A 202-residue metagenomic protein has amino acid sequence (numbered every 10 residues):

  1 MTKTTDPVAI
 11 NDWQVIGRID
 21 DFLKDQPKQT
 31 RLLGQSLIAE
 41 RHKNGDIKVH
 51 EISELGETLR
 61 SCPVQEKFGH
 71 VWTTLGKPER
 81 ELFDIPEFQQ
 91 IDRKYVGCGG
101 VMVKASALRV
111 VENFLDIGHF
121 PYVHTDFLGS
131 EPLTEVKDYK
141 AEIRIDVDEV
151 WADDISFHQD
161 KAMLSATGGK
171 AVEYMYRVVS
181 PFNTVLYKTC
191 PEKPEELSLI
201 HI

Functional and structural regions predicted by a protein language model:
M1-E51, E57-G69, T73-P78: N-terminal pre-ligand scaffold of iron-sulfur
L32, K43-G45, E79-I200: C-terminal catalytic domain of Rieske-type non-heme iron oxygenases
